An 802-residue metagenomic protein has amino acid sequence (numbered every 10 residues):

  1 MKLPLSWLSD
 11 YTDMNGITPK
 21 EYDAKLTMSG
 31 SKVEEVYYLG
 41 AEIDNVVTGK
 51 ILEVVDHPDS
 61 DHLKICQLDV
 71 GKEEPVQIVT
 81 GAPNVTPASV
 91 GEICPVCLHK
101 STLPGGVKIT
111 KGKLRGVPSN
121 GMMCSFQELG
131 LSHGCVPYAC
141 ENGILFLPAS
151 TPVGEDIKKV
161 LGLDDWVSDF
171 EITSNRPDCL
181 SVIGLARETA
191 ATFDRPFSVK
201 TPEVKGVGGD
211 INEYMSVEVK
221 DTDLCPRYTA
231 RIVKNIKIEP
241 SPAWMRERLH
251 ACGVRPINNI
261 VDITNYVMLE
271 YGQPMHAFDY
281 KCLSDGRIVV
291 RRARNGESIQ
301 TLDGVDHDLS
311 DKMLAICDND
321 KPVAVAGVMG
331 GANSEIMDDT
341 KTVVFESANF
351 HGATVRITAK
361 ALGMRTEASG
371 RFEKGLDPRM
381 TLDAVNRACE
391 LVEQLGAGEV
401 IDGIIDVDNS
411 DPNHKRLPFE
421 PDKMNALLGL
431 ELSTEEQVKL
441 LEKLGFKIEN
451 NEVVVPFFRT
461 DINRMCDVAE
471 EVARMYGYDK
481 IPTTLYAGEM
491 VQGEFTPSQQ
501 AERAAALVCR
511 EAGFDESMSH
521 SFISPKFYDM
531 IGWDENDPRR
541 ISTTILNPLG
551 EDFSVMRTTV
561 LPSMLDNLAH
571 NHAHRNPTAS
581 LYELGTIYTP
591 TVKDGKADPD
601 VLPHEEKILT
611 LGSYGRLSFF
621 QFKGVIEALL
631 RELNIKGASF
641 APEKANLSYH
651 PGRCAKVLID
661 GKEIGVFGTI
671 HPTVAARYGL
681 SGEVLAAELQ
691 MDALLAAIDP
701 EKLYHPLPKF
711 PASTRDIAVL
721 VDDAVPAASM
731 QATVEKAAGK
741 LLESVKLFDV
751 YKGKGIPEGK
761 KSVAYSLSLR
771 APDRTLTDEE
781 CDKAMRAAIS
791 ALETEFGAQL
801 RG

Functional and structural regions predicted by a protein language model:
M1-G209, V344, G363, E367 (+3 more regions): Phosphate-backbone binding interfaces of nucleic-acid-interacting proteins
L3-S9, D165-T173, P226-K234, E367-K374 (+8 more regions): Short, hydrophobic beta-strand segments
A24, K64, F193, F197-E297 (+1 more regions): Glycine/proline-enriched, intrinsically flexible loops and inter-domain linkers
T48-V79, N258, T264-N333: Conserved mixed alpha/beta core segments that line enzyme active sites in large multi-domain catalysts
P118-S132, A139-L145, K158, M313-N413 (+4 more regions): Mobile "lid/hinge" segments at catalytic clefts and subdomain interfaces of large enzymes
F193-V219, G396-M424: Terminal amphipathic helices with adjacent charged low-complexity linkers/tails
L417-P577, R715, S768-R770, E780-G802: Extended, well-folded interaction surfaces typified by the phenylalanyl-tRNA synthetase beta subunit core
K443-G445, S519, T591-D598, H604-E605 (+2 more regions): A carboxyl-terminal module marker
